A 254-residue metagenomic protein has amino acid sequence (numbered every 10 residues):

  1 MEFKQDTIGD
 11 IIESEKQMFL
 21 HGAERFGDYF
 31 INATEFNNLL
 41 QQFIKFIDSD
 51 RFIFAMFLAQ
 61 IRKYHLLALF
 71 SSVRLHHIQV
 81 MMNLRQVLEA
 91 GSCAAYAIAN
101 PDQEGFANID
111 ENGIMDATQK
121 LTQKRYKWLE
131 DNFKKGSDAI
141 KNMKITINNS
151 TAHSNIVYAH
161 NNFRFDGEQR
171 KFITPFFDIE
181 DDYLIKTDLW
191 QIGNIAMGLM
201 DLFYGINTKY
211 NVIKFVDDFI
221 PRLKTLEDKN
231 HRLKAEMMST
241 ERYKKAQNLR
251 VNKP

Functional and structural regions predicted by a protein language model:
M1-L58, Y64-L67, S71-H77, A94 (+1 more regions): A cross-kingdom marker of C-terminal helix-rich interaction/assembly modules
S71, V87-A90: N-terminal small/hydrophobic-rich alpha-helical segments that act as secretion/targeting modules
N83-L84, A95: A signal for specific C-terminal beta-sheet/loop modules enriched in small/flexible residues with GP/PG/PP motifs
